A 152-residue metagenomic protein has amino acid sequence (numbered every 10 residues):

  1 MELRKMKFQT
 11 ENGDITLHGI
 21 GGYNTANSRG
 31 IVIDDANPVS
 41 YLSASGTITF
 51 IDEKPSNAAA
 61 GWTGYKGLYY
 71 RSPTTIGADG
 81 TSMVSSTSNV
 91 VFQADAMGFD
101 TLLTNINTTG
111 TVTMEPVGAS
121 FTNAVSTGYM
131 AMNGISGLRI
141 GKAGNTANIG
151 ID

Functional and structural regions predicted by a protein language model:
M1-D152: Extracellular lectin-like interaction modules
